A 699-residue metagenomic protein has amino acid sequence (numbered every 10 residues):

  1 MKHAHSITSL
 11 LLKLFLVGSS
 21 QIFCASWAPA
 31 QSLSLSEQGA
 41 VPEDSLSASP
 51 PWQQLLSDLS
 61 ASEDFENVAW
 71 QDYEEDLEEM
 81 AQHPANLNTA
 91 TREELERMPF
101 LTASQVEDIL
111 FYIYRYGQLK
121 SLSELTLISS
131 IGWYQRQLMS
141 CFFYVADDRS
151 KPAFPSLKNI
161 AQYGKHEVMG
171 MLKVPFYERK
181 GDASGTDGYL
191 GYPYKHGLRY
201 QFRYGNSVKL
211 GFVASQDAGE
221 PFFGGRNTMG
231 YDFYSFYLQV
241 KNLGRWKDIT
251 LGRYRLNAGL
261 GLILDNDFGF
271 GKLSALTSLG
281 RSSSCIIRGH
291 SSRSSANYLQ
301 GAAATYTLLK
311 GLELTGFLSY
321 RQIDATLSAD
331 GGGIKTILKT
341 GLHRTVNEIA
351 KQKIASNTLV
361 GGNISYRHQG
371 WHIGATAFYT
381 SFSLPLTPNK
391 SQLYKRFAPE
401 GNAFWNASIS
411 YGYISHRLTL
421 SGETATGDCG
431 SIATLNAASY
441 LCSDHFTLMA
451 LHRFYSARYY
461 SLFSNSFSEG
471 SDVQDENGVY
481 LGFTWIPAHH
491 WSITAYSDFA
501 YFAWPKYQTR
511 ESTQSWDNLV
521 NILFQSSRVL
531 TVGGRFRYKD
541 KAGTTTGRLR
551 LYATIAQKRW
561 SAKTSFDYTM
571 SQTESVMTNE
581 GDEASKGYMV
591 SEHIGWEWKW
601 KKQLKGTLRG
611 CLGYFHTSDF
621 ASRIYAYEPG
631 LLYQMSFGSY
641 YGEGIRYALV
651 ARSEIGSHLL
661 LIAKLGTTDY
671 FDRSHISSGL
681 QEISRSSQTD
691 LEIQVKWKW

Functional and structural regions predicted by a protein language model:
L11-F23: Bacterial N-terminal signal peptides
C24, A28-S32: Boundary at the C-terminal end of the N-terminal hydrophobic targeting segment
Q31-F222, R226-Q239, G244, R253-N257: Compositionally biased linear targeting/interaction segments
Y189-P193, N297-L299, K353-P388, R396-W699: Exposed, low-structure sequence patches enriched in small/polar residues
S215-F233, R288-S295, A350-K353, A425-G427 (+1 more regions): Outer-membrane beta-barrel proteins
T228-I287, S291-D324, C442-S461, K601 (+1 more regions): Outer membrane beta-barrel
F270-S282, S328-V346, P629-Q634: Surface-exposed loop/turn segments flanking beta-strands in extracellular/periplasmic regions
S295-R344, K353-A355, L359-S365: Aromatic- and glycine-enriched pocket-lining scaffold segments that form the walls of small-molecule binding clefts
